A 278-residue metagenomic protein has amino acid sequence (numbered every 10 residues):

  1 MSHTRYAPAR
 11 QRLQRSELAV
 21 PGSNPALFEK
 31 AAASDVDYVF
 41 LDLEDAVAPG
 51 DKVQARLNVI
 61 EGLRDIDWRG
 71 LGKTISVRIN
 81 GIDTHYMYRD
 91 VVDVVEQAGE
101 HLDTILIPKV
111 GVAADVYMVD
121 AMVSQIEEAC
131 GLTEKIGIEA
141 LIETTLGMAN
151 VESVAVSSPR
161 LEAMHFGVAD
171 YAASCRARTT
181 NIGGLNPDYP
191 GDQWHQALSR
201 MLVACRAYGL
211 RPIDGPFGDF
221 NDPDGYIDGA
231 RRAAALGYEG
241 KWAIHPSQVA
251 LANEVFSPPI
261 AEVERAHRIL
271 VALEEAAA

Functional and structural regions predicted by a protein language model:
M1-A278: Expand to "…catalyze enediolate/carbanion chemistry for C-C bond making/breaking, isomerization, decarboxylation
